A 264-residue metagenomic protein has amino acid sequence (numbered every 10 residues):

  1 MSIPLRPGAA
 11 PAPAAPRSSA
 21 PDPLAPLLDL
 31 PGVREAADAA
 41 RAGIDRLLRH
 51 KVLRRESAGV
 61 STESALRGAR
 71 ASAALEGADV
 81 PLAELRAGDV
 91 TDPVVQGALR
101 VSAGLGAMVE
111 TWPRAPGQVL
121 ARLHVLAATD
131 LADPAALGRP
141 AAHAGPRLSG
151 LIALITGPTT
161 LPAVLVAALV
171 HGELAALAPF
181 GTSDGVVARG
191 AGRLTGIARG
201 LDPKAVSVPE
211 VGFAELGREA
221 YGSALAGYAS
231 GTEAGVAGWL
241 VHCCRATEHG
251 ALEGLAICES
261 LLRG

Functional and structural regions predicted by a protein language model:
M1-G264: FIC/Doc superfamily catalytic core
